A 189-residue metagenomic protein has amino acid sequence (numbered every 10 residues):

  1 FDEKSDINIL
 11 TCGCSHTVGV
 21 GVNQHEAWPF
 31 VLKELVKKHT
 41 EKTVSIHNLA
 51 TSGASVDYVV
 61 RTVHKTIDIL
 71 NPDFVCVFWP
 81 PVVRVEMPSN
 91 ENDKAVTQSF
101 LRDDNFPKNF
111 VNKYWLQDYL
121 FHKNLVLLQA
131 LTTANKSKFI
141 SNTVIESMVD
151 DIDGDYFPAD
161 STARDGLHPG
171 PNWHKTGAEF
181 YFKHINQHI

Functional and structural regions predicted by a protein language model:
F1-S52, D57: Serine-esterase "nucleophile elbow" of acetyl-processing enzymes
V60-I189: Alpha-helical cap/lid subdomain in secreted, periplasmic, or secretory-pathway luminal O-acyl-processing enzymes
